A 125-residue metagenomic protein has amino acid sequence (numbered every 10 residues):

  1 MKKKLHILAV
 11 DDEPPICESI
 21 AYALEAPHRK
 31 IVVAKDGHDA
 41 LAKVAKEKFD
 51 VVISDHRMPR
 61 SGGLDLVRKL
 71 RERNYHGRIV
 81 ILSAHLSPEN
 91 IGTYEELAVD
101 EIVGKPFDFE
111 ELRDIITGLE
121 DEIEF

Functional and structural regions predicted by a protein language model:
E13, H56-R57, D108: The short loop immediately C-terminal to the conserved phospho-acceptor aspartate in CheY-like receiver
P14-V32, L97: Two-component/phosphorelay signaling modules centered on CheY-like receiver
C17, P59-R60, S87: The feature encodes the CheY-like receiver
K35-D39, S61-D65: Acidic catalytic/metal-coordinating carboxylates
K48-I53: Active-site beta3 strand of CheY-like receiver
D55, S83: Active-site residues of response regulator receiver
D65, L86-E101: Alpha4 helix (beta4-alpha4-beta5 surface) of REC/receiver domains from two-component response regulators
F107-I116: C-terminal output helix
